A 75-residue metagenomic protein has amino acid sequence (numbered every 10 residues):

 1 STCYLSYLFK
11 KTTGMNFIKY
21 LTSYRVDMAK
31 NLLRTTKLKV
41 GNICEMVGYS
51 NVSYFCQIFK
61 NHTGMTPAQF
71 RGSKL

Functional and structural regions predicted by a protein language model:
S1-T2, S50-N51: Short coil turns linking two alpha-helices in DNA-binding domains
T2-C3, T12: Ampipathic, surface-exposed secondary-structure segments
L5, F9, Y54-F55, F59: Short hydrophobic/aromatic patch on the recognition helix
K11-S50, G72-L75: Terminal helix-turn-helix DNA-binding modules in bacterial transcription factors
M15, Q57-L75: …primarily DNA-binding HTH/wHTH and HhH modules…
